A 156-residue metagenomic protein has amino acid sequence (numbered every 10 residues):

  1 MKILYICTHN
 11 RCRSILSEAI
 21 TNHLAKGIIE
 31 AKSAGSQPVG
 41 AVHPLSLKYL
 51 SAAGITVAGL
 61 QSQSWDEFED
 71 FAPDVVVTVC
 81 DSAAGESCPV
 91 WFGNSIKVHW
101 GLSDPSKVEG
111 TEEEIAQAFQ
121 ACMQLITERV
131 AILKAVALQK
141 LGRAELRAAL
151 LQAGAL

Functional and structural regions predicted by a protein language model:
M1-E69: Conserved active-site segments centered on acidic
R11, D81-A84: Short glycine-rich anion-binding loops that position phosphate/pyrophosphate groups of nucleotides and phosphorylated
I15-S17, H43, G85-V90, E109: Short glycine-/acidic-enriched loop or helix-start segments at secondary-structure transitions that form or flank
A19, H23, A58-Q63, F68-F71 (+4 more regions): Surface-exposed loop/turn and secondary-structure junction residues enriched for glycine/proline
P38, A83, D104-S106: Residue-level detector of flexible, active-site-proximal loop/helix-junction positions within diverse enzyme catalytic
D74: Conserved acidic residues
T78-V79, H99: Redox-cofactor binding/interface segments in oxidoreductases and associated redox assembly factors
S87-L156: Phosphate-binding/catalytic loops
